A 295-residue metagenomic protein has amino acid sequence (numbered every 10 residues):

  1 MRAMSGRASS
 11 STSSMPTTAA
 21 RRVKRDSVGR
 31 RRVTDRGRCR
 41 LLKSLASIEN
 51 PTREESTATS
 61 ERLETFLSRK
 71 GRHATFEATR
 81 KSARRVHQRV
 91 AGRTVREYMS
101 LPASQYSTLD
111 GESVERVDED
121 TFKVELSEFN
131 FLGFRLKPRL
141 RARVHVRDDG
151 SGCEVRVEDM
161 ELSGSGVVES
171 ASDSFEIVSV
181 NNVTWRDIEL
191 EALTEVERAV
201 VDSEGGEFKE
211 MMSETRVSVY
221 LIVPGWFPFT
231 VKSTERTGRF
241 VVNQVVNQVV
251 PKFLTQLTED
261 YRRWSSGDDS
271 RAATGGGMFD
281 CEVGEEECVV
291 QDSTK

Functional and structural regions predicted by a protein language model:
M1-T52: N-terminal chloroplast transit peptides
C39-R139, R143: Hydrophobic ligand-binding cavity/cleft-lining segments
N50-T52, T57, R263-K295: Charge-rich (especially acidic), low-complexity segments
S113-D120, V146-G150, A199-E207: Short, ordered beta-strand-loop transition motifs
D118-F122, L136-L140, D149-C153, F175-N181 (+1 more regions): A generic structural signal for short beta-strands and their flanking turns/coil linkers
V124-F129, V157-D159, V167-V168: Short beta-strand segments that buttress and anchor functional surface loops
G166-R239: Beta-strand/loop substructures that line and gate deep hydrophobic ligand-binding cavities in soluble
V231-D280: A conserved amphipathic terminal alpha-helix motif
